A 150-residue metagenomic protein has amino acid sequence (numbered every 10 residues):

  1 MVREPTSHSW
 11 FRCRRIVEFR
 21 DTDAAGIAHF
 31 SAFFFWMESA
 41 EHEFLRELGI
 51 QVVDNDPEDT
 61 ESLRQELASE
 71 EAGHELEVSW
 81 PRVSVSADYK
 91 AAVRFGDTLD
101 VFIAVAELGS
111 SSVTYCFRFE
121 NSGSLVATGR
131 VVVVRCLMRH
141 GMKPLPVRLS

Functional and structural regions predicted by a protein language model:
M1-V83, L137-S150: Hot-dog-fold acyl-thioester-processing enzymes
V2-H8, Y89-T98, A104-S150: HotDog/MaoC-like acyl-thioester-processing domains
E70-A104: Helix-adjacent hinge/juxtasegments
